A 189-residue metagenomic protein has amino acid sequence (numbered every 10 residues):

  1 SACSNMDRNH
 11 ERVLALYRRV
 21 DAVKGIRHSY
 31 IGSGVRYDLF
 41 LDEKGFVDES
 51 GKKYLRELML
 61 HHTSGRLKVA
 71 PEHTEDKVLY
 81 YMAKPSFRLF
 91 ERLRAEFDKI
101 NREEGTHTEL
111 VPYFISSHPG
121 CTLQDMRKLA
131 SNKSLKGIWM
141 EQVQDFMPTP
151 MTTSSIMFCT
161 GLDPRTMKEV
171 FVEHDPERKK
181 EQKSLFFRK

Functional and structural regions predicted by a protein language model:
S1, L39-E43, E72-K84, G105-D125 (+2 more regions): Flexible glycine/acidic-rich beta-alpha junction loops that bind and position SAM and/or redox cofactors in anaerobic
S1, R27-S29, K128-I138: Short, charged N-terminal helix-start/capping segments
S1-V111, S116-P119: Conserved SAM/AdoMet-binding glycine-rich loop
K52-S64, V69, A130-P150, S155: Structural recognition of alpha->loop->beta junctions
L89-L93, K133-K136, P164-M167: Short, surface-exposed linear patches
